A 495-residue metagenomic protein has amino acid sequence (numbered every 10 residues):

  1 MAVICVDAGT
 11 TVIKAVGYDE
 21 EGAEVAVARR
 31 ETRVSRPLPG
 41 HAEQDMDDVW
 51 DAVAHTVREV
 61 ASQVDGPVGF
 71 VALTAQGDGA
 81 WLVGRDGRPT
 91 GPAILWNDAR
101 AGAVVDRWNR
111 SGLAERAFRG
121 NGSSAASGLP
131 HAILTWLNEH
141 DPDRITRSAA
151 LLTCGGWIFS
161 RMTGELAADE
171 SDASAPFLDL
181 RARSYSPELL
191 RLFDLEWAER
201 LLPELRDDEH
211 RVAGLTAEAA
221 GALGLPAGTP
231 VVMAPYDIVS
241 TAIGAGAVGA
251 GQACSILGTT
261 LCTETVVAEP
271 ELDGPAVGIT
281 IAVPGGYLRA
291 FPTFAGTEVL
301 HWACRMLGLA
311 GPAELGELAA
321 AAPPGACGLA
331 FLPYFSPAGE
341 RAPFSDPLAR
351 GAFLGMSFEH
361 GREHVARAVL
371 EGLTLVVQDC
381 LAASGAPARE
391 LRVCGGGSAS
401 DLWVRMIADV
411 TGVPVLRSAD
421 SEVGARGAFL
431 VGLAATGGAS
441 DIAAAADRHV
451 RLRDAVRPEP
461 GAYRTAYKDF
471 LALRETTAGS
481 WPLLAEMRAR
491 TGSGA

Functional and structural regions predicted by a protein language model:
M1-P92, R119, R147, A220-G221 (+4 more regions): N-terminal glycine/serine-rich phosphate-binding loop of ATP-dependent small-molecule kinases, especially carbohydrate
I4-C5, N109-N121, A132-A167, F177-L192 (+3 more regions): Active-site core segments that coordinate phosphate-bearing ligands/cofactors across diverse enzyme families
G22, D45, V71, D98 (+3 more regions): Residue-level signal for inorganic ion chemistry
R30, I94-A101, D172-S174, T259-L261 (+1 more regions): Short, acidic/turn-prone active-site loops that include or flank metal/cofactor- and phosphate-binding residues
S62-W96, N121-P130, G155, F159-D179 (+1 more regions): Short beta-strand-loop/turn "lid" adjacent to the catalytic site in phosphate-handling enzymes
L82, A103-R107, T241-I243: Pocket-flanking alpha-helical
